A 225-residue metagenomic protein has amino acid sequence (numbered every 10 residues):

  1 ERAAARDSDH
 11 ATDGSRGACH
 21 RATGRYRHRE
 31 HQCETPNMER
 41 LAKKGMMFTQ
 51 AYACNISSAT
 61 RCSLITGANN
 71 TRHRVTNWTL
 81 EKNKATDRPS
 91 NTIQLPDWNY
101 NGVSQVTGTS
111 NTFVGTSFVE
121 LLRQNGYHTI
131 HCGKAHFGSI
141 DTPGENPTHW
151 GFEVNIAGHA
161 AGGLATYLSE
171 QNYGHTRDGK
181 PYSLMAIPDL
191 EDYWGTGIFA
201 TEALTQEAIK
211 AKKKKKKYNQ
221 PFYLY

Functional and structural regions predicted by a protein language model:
E1-G17: N-terminal low-complexity segments that are often proline-rich with Ser/Thr-Pro
A4, R21-S117, L121, L164 (+1 more regions): Active-site segment of extracytoplasmic enzymes that catalyze sulfate/phosphate-ester chemistry
D9, G14, K43-T49, R72 (+3 more regions): Loop/turn elements at helix/coil->beta-strand transitions in domains of secreted/extracellular proteins
S15, T66, G133: Single, functionally critical "micro-switch" positions that shape active/binding sites and transmembrane helices
A18, N69-N70, A135-H136: Catalytic metal-binding/acid-base residues of hydrolase active sites
A18-T23, L190: A short, flexible beta-alpha/helix-coil linker loop
Y52, G133-A135: Acidic carboxylate-rich catalytic motifs and surrounding loops in phosphoryl-/glycosyl-chemistry enzymes
L80-H128, A135-F222: Formylglycine-dependent
